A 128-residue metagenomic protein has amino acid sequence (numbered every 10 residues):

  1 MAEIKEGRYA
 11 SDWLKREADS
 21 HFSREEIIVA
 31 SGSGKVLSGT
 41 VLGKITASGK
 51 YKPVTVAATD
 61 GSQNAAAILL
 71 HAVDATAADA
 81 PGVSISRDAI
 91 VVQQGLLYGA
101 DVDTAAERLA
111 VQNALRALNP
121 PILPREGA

Functional and structural regions predicted by a protein language model:
M1-A128: Surface-exposed, low-hydrophobicity beta-strand/loop segments enriched in small/polar/acidic residues
